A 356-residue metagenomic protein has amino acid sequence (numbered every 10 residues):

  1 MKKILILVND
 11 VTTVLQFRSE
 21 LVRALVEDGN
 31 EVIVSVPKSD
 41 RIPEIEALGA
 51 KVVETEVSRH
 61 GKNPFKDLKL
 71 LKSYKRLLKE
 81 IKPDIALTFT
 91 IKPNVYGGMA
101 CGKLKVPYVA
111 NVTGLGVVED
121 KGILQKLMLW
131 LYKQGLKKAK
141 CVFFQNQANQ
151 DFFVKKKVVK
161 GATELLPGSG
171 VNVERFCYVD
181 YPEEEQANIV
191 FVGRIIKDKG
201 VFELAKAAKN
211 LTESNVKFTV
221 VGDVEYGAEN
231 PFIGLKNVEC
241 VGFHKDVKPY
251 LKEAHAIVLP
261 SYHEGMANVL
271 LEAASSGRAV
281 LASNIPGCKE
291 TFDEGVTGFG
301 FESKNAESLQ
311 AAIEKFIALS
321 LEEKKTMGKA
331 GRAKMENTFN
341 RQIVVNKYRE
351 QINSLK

Functional and structural regions predicted by a protein language model:
L15-E20, A187, F191-N210, E307: A conserved mid-protein helix/loop that constitutes part of the nucleotide-sugar donor-binding site
V53, K133, K137-Y178: Donor nucleotide-sugar binding/catalytic pocket of nucleotide-sugar-dependent glycosyltransferases
K62-K66, V154-K155, G168-Q186, E229 (+1 more regions): Acidic anion/phosphate-binding donor-loop and adjacent secondary structure in glycosyltransferase catalytic cores
T88-N94, V112: Short His-centered aromatic/hydrophobic patch
F243, Y262: Aromatic "clamp/platform" in nucleotide-sugar-dependent glycosyltransferases that forms part of the donor/acceptor
A279-A282, F292: Short hydrophobic beta-strand element within catalytic cores of glycosyltransferases and related nucleotide-activated
E294-G295, F299-A306, K315-L321: Conserved acidic donor-binding segment of nucleotide-sugar-dependent glycosyltransferases
E323-T338, V344-E350: A short, well-ordered alpha-helix in the C-terminal region of glycosyltransferases
